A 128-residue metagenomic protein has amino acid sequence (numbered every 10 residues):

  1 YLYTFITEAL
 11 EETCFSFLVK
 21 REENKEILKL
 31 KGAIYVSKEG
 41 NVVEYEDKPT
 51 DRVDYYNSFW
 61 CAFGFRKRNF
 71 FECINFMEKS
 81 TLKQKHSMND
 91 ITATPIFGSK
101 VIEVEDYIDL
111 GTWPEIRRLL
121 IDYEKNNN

Functional and structural regions predicted by a protein language model:
Y1-S37: Conserved beta-loop-beta/alpha segment of the NTase-like Rossmann-fold superfamily that binds/positions NTPs
T7-L10, S37-N128: Catalytic-core segments of class I nucleotidyltransferases/pyrophosphorylases that form NMP-activated intermediates
